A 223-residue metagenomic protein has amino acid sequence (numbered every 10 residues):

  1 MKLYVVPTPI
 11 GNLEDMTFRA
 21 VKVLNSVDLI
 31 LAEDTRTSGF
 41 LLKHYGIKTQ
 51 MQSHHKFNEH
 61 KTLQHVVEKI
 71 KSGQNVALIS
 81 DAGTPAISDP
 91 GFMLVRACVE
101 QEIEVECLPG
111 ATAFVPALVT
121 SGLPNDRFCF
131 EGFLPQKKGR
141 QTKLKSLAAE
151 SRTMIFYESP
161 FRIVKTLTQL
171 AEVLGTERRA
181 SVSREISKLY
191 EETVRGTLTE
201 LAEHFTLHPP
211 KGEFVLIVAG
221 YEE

Functional and structural regions predicted by a protein language model:
M1-K56: Glycine-rich, flexible N-terminal cofactor/catalytic loop recognition
M1-L3, G73-A77, T153: Loop/turn-to-beta-strand initiation segments
L24-I30, I103-V105, T153-M154: Short active-site oxyanion
S53-H60, F133-P135: Conserved helicase motor
H55, L63-T112: Glycine/small-residue-rich loop that forms an oxyanion/phosphate-binding "nest" at active or ligand-binding sites
M93-E150: Class I SAM-dependent methyltransferase SAM-binding "motif I" and its flanking Rossmann-like core
T153, Y157-E223: A contiguous loop/helix-start segment that scaffolds small-molecule binding in enzyme catalytic cores
